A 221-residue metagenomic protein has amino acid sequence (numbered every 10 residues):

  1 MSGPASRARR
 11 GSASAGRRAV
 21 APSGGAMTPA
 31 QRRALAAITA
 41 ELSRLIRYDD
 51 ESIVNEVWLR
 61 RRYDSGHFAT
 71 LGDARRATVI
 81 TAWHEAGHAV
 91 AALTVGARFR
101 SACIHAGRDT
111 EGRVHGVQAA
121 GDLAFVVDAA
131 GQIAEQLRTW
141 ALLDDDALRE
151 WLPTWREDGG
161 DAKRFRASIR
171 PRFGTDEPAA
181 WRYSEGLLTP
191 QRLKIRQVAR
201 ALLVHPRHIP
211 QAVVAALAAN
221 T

Functional and structural regions predicted by a protein language model:
S2-A21, M27-R33: Short Lys/Arg-rich cationic patches that frequently serve as NLS/NoLS or arginine-rich RNA/DNA-binding motifs
G24, T28-T221: Soluble catalytic regions of large protease machineries
